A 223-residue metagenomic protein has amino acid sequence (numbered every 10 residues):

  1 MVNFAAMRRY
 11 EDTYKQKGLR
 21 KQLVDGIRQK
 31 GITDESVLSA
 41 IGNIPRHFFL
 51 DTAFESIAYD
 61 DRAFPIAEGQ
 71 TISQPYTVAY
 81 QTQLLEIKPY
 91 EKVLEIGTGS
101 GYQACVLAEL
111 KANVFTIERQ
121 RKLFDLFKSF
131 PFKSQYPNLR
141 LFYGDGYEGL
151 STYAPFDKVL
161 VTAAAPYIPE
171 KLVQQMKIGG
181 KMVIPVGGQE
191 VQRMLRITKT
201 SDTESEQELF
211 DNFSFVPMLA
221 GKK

Functional and structural regions predicted by a protein language model:
V2-L94, Y102-V106, L110, L123-L126 (+3 more regions): Class I SAM-dependent transferase core
E86-E206: Conserved nucleotide-cofactor-binding alpha/beta core module
